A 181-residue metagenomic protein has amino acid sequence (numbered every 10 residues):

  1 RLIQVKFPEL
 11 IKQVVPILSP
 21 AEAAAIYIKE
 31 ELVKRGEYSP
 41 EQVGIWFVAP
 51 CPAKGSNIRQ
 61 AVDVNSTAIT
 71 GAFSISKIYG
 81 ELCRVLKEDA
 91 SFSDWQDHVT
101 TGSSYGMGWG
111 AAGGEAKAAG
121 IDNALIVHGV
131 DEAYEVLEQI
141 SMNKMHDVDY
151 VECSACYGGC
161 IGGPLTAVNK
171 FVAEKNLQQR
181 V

Functional and structural regions predicted by a protein language model:
R1-V181: Iron-sulfur-associated redox domains of electron-transfer enzymes in respiratory and anaerobic energy metabolism
